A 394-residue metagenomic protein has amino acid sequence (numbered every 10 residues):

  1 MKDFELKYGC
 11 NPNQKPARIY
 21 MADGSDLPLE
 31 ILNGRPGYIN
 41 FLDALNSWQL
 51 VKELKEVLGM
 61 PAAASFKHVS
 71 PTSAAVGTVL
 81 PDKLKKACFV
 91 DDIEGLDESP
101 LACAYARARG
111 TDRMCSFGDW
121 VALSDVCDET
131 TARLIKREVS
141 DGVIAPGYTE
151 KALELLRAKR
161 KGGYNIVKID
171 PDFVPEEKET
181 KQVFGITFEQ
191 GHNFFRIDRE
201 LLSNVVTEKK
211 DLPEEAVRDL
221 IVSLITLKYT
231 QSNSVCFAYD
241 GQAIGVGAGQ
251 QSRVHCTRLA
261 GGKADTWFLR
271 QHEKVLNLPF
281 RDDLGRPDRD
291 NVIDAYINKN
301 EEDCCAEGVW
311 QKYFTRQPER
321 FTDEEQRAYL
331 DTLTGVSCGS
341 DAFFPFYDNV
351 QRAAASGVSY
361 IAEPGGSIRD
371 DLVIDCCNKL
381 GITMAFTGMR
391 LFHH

Functional and structural regions predicted by a protein language model:
M1-L201, A216-S234: Active-site loops and adjacent core secondary-structure elements that bind or stabilize anionic groups
E53, Y229, T266-R270, A355: Conserved helix-loop functional segments at active or binding sites
V57-S65, I166-I169, S232-Y239, L269-F280 (+1 more regions): Flexible, glycine/charged-enriched surface loops at secondary-structure junctions
S70, C127, Y239-Q242, F344 (+1 more regions): Active-site-proximal loop/turn and secondary-structure-junction residues that shape catalytic pockets, frequently
T72-M114, I244-F346: Glycine- and Gly-Pro-enriched alpha-helical subdomains that act as flexible, kink-prone "lid/hinge" or packing modules
D119, L123-S124, R137-V167, D172-V174 (+4 more regions): C-terminal binding/interaction regions
E177-L212, R270-R289: Substrate-contacting helices/loops that form the catalytic groove of nucleic-acid and nucleotide-polymer processing
V222, T230, F237-D240, G247 (+1 more regions): Nucleic-acid 5′ end/cap handling module spanning
